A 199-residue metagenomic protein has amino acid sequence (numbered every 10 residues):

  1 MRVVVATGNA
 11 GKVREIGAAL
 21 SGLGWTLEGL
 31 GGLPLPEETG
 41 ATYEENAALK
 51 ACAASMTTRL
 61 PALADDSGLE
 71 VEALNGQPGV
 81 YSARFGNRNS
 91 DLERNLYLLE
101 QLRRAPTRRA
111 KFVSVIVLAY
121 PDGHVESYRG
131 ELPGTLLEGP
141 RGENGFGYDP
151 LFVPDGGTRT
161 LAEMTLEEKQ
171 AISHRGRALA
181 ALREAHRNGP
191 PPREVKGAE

Functional and structural regions predicted by a protein language model:
M1-V4, G11-E199: Anionic-ligand binding patches
